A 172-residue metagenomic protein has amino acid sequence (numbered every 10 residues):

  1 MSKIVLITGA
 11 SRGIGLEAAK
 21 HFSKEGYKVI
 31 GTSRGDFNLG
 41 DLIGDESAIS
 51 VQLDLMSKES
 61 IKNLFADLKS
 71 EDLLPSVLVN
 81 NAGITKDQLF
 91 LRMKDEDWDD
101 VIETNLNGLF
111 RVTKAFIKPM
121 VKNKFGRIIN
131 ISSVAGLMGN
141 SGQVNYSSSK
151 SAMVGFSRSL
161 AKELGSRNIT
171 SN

Functional and structural regions predicted by a protein language model:
S11-R12: Conserved glycine-rich cofactor-binding loop
E25-G40: Conserved glycine-rich Rossmann-like NAD(P)H-binding loop of the short-chain dehydrogenase/reductase
L89-F90, D97-I102: Substrate-binding pocket helix/loop in short-chain dehydrogenase/reductase
M93, G139-S147, S159: Active-site loop-to-helix junction immediately N-terminal to the catalytic Tyr of the SDR YXXXK motif in Rossmann-fold
T113, S149, S157: Active-site helix of classical SDR
K118, K162-S166: Alpha-helical segment proximal to the catalytic Tyr-Lys
S133: Residue(s) in the substrate-gating loop at a strand-loop-helix junction that position the organic substrate next
